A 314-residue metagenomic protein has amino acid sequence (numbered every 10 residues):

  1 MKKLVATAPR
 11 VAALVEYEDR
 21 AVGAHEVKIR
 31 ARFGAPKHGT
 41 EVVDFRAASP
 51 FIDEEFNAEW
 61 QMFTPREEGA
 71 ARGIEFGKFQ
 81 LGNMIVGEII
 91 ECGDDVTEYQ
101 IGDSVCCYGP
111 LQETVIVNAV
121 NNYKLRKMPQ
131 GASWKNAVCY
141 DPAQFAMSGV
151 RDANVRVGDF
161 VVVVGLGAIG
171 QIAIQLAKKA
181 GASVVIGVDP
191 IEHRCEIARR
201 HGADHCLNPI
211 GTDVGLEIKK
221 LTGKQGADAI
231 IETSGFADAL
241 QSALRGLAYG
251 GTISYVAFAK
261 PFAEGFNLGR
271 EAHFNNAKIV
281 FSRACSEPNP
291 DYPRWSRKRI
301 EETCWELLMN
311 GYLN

Functional and structural regions predicted by a protein language model:
M1-G73, K78: Short N-terminal strand-loop motif that marks the start of NAD(P)H/FAD-dependent oxidoreductase cofactor-binding domains
I29, C107-Y108, V163: A generic structural signal for residues embedded in beta-strands
R30, E88-I90, V184: Residues located in well-ordered beta-strands
G69-G109: A glycine-/small-residue-rich N-terminal strand-loop-strand element that serves as the cofactor-binding glycine loop
Q80, Y108-N121: A structural motif shared across PLP-dependent enzymes of the aminotransferase-like
S133-T212, L216: Mid-domain Rossmann-like dinucleotide-binding core that forms the NAD(H)/NADP(H) cofactor-binding site
V155, E196-V280: Glycine-rich cofactor phosphate-binding loops and adjacent beta1-alpha1 units of small-molecule cofactor enzyme domains
L216-K220, K224, F266-N314: C-terminal substrate-binding/catalytic core of Rossmann-like NAD(P)-dependent dehydrogenases/reductases
